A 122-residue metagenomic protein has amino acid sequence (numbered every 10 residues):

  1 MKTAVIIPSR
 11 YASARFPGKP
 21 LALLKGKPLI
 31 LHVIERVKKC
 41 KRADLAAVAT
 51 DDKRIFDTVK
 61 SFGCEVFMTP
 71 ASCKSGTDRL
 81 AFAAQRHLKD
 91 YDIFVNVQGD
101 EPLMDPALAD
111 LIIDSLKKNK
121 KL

Functional and structural regions predicted by a protein language model:
K2-A49: N-terminal glycine-rich phosphate-binding loop and ensuing alpha1 helix
T3, D44, D92, K121-L122: Conserved acidic residues
T50-F56: Short, glycine/polar-rich helix-capping loops at beta-to-alpha or helix-loop-helix junctions that flank or form
R54, K74, P102-L103: A short, conserved beta-strand element in the Rossmann-like catalytic core that flanks the donor/metal-binding loop
K60-G76: Conserved donor nucleotide-binding strand/loop of the catalytic core
L80-A83, D90-P102: Short beta-strand-to-loop acidic/aromatic patch adjacent to the donor-nucleotide binding site
H87, L103-L122: Conserved donor-nucleotide/metal-binding helix-loop-beta segment in metal-dependent transferases, i.e., the alpha-helix
